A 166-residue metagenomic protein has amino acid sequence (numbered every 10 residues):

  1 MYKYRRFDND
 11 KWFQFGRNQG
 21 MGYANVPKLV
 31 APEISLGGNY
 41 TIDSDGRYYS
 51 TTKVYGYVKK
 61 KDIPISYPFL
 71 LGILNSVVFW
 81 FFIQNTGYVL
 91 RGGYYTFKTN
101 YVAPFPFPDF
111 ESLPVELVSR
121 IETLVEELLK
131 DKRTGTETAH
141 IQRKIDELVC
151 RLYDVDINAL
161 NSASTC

Functional and structural regions predicted by a protein language model:
M1-E116: Polybasic, glycine- and aromatic-enriched phosphate-binding surface used to engage nucleic acids
F107-C166: Non-catalytic DNA-recognition/assembly elements of restriction-modification systems
